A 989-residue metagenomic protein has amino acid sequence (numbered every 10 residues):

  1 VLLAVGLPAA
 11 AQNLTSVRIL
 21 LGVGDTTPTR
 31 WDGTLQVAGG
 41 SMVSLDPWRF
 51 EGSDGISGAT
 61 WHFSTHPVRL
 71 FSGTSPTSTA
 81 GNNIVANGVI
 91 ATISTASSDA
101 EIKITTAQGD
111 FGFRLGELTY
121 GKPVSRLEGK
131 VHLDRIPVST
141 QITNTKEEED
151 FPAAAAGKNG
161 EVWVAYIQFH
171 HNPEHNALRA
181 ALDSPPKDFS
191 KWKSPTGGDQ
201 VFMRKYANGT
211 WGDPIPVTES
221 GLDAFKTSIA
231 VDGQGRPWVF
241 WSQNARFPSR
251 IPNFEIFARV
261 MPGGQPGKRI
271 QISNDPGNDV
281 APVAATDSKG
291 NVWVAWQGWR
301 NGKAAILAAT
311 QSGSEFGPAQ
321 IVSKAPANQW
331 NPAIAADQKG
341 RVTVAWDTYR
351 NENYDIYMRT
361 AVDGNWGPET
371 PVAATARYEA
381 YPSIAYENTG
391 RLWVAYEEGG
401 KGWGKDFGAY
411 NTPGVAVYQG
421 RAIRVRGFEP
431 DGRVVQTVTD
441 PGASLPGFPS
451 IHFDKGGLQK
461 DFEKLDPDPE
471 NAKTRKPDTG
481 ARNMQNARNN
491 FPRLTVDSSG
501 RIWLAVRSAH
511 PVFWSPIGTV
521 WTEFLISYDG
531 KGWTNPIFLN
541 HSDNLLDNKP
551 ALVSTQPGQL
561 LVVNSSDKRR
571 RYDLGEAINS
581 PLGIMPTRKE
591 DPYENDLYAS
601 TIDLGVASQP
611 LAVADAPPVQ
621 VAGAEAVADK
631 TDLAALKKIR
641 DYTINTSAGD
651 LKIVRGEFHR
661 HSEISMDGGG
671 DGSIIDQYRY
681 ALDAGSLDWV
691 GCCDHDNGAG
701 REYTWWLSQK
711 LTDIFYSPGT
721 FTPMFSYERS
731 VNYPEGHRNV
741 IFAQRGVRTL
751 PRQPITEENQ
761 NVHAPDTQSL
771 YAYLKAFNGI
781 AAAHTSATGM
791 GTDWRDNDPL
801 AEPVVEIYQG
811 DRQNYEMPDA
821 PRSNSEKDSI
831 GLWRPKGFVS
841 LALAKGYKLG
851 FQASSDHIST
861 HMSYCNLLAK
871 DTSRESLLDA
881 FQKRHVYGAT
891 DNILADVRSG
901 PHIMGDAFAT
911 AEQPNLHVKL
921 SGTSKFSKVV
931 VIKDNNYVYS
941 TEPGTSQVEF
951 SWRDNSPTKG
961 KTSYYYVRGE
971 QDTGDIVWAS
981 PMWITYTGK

Functional and structural regions predicted by a protein language model:
V1-G6: Bacterial N-terminal signal peptides
L7-A11: Sec/Tat signal peptide C-region and signal peptidase I cleavage site
L14-G55: Low-complexity, serine/threonine/proline/glycine-rich extracellular segments that form mucin-like
T60-S64, S75-I84, G112-T631: Extracellular, repeat-based ectodomains that mediate carbohydrate processing or recognition
V68-A107: Low-complexity, intrinsically disordered segments enriched in Ser/Thr together with acidic residues
S97-D99, S499, P557, G960-Y964: Extracellular Ig-like/FN3 beta-sandwich strand-entry sites
G109-F111, K568-Y572, Q971-W978: Short acidic/polar inter-strand loop motif in beta-rich domains
F538, K589-K989: Extended, charged catalytic domains and RNA/DNA-binding interfaces, predominantly in divalent-metal-using enzymes
